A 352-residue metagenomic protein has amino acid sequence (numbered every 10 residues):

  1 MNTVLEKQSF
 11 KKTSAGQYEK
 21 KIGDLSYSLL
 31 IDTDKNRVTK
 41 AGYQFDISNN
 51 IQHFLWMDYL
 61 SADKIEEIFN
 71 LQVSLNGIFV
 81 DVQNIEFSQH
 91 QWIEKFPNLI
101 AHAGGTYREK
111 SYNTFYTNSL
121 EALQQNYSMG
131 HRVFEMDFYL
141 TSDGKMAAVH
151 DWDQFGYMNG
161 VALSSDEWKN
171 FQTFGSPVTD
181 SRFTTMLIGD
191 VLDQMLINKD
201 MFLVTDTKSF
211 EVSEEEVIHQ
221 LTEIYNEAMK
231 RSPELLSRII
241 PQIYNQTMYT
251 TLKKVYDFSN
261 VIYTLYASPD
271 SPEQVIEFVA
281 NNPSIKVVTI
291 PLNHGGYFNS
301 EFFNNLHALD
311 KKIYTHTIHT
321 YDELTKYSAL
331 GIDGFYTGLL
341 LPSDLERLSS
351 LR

Functional and structural regions predicted by a protein language model:
M1-H90: Primary recognition of N-terminal secretory signal peptides and signal-anchoring hydrophobic helices
N76-R352: Phosphate-group recognition and catalysis centered on beta-loop-alpha active-site segments
